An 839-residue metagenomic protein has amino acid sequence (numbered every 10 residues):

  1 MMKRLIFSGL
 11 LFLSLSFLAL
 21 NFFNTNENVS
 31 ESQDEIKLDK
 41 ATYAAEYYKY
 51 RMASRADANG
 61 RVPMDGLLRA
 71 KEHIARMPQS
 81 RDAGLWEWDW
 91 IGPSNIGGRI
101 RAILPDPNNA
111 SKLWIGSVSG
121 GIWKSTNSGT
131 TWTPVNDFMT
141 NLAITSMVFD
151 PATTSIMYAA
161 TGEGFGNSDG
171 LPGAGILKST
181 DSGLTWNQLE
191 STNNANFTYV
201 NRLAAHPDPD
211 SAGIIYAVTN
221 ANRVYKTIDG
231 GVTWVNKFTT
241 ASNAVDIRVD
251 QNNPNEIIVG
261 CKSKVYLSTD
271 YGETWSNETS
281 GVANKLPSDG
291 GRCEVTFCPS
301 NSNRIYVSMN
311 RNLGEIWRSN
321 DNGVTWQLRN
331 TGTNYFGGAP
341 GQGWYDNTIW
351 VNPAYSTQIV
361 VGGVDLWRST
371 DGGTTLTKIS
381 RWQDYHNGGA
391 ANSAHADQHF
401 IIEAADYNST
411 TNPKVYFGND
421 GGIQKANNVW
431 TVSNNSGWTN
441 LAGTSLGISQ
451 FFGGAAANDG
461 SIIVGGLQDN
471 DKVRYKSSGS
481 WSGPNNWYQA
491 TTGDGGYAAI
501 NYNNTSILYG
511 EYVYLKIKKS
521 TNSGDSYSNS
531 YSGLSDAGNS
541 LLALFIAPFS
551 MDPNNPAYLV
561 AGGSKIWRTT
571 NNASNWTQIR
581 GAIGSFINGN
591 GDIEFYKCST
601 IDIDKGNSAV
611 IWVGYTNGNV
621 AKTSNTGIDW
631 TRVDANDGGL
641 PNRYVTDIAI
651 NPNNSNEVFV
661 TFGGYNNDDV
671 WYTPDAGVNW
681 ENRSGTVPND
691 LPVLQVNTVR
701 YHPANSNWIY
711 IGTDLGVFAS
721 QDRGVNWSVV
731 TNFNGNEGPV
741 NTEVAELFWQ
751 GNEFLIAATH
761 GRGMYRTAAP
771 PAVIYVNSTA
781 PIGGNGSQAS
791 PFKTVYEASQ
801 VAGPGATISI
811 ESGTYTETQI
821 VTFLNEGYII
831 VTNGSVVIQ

Functional and structural regions predicted by a protein language model:
M1-S32: Bacterial Sec-dependent N-terminal signal peptides
T25-P770: Beta-propeller blade termini and top-face loops
I91, K472, V776, I829-I830: Bulky hydrophobic/aromatic "packing anchor" residues in well-ordered structure
G183, G272, P770-E797, V801 (+2 more regions): Right-handed parallel beta-helix/beta-solenoid
M309, E811-S812: Structural motif
T807, T816-Q839: Beta-solenoid repeat scaffold
